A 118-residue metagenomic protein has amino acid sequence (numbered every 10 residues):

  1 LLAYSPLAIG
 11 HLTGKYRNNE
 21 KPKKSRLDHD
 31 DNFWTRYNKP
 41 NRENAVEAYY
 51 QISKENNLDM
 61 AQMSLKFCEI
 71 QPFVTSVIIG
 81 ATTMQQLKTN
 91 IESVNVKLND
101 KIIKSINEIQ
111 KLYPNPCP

Functional and structural regions predicted by a protein language model:
L1-I52: Glycine-rich, positively charged active-site loop/lid region within alpha/beta enzyme cores that binds and organizes
Y4, Y49, F67, Q110-Y113: Tryptophan-centric aromatic hotspots in well-structured domains and transmembrane helices
Y4-P6, M63, K101: Residue-level detector of family-conserved "landmark" positions at structurally sensitive sites
I9, T13, L65-K66, T89-E92 (+2 more regions): Generic alpha-helical structural context detector
R17, K21, F73, V96 (+1 more regions): Residue-level marker of structural boundaries
K21-P22, A81, E92, V96-K97 (+1 more regions): Short alpha-helix boundary/capping motifs
Y37-N95: Conserved short secondary-structure transition element at the edge of the structured enzyme core that lines
K97-P118: Extended hydrophobic/aromatic segments used for targeting, binding, or gating
